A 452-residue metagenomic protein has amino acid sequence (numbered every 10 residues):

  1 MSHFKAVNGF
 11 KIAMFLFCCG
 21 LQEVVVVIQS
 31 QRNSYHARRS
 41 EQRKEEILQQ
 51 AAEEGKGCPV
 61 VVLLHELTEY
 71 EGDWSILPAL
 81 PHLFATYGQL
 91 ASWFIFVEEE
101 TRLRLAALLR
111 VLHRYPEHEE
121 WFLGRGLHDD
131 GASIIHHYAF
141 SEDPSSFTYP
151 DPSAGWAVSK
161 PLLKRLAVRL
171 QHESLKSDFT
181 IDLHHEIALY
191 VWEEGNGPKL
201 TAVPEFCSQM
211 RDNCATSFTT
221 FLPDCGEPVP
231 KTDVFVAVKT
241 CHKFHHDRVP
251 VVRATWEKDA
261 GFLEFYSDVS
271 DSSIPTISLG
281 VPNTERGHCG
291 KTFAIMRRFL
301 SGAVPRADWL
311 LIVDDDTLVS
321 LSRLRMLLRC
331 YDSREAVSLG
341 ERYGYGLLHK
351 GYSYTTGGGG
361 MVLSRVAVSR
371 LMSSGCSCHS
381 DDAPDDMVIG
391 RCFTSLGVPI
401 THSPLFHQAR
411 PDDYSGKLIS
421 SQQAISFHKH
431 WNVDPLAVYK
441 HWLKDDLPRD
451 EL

Functional and structural regions predicted by a protein language model:
M1-L452: Secretory-pathway lumenal glyco-enzymes, predominantly type II signal-anchor Golgi glycosyltransferases
